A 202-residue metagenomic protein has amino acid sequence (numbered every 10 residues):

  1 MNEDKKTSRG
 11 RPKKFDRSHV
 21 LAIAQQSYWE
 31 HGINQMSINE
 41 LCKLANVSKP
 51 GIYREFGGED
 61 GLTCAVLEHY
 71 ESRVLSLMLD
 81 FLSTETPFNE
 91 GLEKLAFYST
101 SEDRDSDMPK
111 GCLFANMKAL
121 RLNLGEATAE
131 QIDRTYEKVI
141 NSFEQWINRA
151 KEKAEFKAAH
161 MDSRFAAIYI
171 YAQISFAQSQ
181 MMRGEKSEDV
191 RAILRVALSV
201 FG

Functional and structural regions predicted by a protein language model:
M1-F15: N-terminal intrinsically disordered/low-complexity leader segments
N2, H19, I23, S27-G61 (+1 more regions): Helix-turn-helix
N34, F156, R183-K186: Conserved hydrophobic residue
A65, L79-K110, S163-I170, R191: Hydrophobic alpha-helical connector segments
E68-L75: Short, basic, alpha-helical segments at the C-terminal edge of helix-turn-helix-like DNA-binding modules
G91, D105-A127: Amphipathic alpha-helical segments used for helix-helix packing
E102-D105, R149, A167-S187, S199-G202: Amphipathic C-terminal alpha-helical segment
E126-K153, I168: Amphipathic alpha-helical packing segments from all-alpha helical-bundle domains
